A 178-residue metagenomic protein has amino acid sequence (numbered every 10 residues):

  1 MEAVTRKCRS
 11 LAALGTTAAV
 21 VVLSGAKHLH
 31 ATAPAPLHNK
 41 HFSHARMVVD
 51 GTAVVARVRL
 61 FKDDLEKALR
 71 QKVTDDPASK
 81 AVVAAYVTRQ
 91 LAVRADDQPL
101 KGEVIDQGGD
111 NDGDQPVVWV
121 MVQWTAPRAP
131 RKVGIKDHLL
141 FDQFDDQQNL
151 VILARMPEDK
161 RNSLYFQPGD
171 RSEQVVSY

Functional and structural regions predicted by a protein language model:
E2-A3, G15: A cross-taxon signal for low-complexity, glycine/charged-rich
V4-R6, A45: A subset of N-terminal targeting peptides
R9-L11: N-terminal basic, low-structured, amphipathic or hydrophobic segments
A13-S24: Bacterial N-terminal signal peptides
H28-Y178: N-terminal soluble domains immediately following signal/targeting peptides that reside in extracytoplasmic
